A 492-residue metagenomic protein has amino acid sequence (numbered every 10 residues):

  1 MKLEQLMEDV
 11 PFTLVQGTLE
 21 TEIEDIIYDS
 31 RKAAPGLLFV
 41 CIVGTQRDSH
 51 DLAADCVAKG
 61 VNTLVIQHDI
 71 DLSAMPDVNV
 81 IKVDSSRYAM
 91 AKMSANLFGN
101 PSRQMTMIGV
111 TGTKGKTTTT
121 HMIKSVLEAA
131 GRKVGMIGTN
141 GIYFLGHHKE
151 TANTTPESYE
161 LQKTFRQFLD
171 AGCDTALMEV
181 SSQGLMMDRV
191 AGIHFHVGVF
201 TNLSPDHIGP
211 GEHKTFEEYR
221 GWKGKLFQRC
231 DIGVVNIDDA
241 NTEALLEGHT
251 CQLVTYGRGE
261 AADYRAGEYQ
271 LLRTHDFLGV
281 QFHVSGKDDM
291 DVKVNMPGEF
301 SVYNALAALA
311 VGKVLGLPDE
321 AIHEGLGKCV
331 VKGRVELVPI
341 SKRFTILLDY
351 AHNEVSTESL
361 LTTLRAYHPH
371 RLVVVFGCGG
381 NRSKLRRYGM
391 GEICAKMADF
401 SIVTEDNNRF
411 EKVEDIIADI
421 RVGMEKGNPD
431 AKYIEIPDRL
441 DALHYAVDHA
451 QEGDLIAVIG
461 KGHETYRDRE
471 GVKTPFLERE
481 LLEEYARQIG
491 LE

Functional and structural regions predicted by a protein language model:
M1-K92, A240, A262, Y269 (+5 more regions): N-terminal leader/targeting and accessory segments in enzymes
M1-L14, P35-L38, T250, K287 (+4 more regions): ATP-dependent carboxylate-amine ligase
D9, D71-P76, A171, V197-I346 (+1 more regions): Acidic, Mg2+-coordinating active-site environments of NTP-dependent enzymes
V10, A89-G233, I237, N241-H249 (+3 more regions): Phosphate-binding loop of NTP-binding sites
I23, P35-G36, V61, D77-V78 (+6 more regions): Short, well-ordered alpha-helix to beta-strand connector turns
G44-Q46, S182-Q183, S204-H207, D239-A240 (+3 more regions): Short glycine-rich anion-binding loops that position phosphate/pyrophosphate groups of nucleotides and phosphorylated
N62-H68, G233-I237, V375-F376, D399-D406: Short internal beta-strands
M136, M178, G198, V235 (+4 more regions): Structural beta-sheet core signal
